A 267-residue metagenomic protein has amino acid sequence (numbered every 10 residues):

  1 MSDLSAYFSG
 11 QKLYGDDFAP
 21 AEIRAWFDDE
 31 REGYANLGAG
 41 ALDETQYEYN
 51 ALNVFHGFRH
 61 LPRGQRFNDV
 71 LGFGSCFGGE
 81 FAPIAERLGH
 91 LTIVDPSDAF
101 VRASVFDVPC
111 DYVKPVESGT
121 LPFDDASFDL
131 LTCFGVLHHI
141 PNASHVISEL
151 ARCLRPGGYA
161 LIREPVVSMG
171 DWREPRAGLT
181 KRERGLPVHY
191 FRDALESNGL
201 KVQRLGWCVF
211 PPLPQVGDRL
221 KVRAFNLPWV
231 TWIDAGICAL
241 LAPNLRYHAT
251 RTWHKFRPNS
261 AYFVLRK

Functional and structural regions predicted by a protein language model:
M1-G64, P83, D98: Conserved class I S-adenosyl-L-methionine
L71-T120: Class I SAM-dependent methyltransferase SAM/SAH-binding core
T132: A conserved beta-strand element that flanks and buttresses the S-adenosyl-L-methionine
G135-V136: Short catalytic micro-motifs in class I SAM-dependent methyltransferases
S144-Y159: A short glycine-rich, Lys/Arg-flanked "PGG" loop and its adjoining helix->strand segment in the class I
Y159-G185: Conserved class I S-adenosyl-L-methionine
E183-G199, R204-L205: Short alpha-helix
V209-K267: A C-terminal cap/extension of S-adenosyl-L-methionine-dependent methyltransferases that defines the acceptor-substrate
